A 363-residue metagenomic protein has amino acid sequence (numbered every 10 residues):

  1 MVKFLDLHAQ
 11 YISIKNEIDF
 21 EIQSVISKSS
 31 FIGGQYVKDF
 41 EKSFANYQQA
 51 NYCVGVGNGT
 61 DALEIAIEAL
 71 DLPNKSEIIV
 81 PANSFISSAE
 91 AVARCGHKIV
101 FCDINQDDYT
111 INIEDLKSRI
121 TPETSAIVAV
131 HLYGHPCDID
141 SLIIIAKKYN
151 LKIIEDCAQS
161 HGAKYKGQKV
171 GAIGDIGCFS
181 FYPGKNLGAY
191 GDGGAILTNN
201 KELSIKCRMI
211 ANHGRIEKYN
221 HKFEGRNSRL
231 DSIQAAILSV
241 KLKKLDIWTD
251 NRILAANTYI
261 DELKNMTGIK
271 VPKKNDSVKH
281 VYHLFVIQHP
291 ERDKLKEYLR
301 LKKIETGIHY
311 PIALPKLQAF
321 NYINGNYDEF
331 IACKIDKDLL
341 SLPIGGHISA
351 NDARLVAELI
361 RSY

Functional and structural regions predicted by a protein language model:
M1-S30, Q35, P343: N-terminal "arm"/small-domain region of PLP-dependent enzymes with the aminotransferase-like
V2, E77, L151-K152: Hydrophobic "anchor" residues on beta-strands that sit immediately upstream of conserved functional sites
H8, F20, V37-S43, Y47-C53 (+6 more regions): PLP-dependent aminotransferase class I/II
S29-E77, A91-C95, F101-D103, Q168: Phosphate-binding glycine-rich loop
S84-A89: Conserved coil-to-alpha-helix start sites within the AMP-binding
C95, K148-Y149, K302: Helix C-cap/helix->beta junction micro-motif
K98-D108, G307: Short beta-strand->loop structural element characteristic of the AMP-binding/adenylate-forming
D107-A189, A195-L197, E202, S341: Active-site phosphate-binding strand-loop segment of PLP-dependent enzymes
